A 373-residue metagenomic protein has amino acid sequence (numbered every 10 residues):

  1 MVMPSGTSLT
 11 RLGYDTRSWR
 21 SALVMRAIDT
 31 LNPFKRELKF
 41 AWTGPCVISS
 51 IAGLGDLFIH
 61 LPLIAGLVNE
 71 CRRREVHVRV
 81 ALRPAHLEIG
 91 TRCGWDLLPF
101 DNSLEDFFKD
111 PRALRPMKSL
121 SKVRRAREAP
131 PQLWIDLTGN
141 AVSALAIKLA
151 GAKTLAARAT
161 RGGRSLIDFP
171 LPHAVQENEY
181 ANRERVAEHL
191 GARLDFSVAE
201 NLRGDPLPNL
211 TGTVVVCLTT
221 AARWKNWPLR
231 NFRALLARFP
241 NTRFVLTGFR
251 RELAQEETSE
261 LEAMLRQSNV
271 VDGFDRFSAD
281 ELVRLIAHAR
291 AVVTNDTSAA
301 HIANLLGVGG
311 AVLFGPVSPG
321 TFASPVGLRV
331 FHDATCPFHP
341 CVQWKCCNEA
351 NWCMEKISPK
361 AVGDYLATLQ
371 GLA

Functional and structural regions predicted by a protein language model:
V2-A373: Catalytic machinery of carbohydrate-active enzymes, primarily nucleotide-sugar-dependent glycosyltransferases
